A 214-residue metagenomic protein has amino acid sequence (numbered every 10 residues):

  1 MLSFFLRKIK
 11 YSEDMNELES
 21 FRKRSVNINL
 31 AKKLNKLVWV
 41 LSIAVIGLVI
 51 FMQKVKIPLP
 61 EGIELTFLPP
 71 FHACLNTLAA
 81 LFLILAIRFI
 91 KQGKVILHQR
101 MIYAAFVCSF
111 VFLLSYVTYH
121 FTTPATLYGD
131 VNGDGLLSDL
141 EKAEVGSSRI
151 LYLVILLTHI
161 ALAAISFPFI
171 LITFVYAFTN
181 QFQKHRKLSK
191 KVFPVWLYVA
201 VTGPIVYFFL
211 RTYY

Functional and structural regions predicted by a protein language model:
F4-Y214: Alpha-helical membrane insertion/targeting regions
